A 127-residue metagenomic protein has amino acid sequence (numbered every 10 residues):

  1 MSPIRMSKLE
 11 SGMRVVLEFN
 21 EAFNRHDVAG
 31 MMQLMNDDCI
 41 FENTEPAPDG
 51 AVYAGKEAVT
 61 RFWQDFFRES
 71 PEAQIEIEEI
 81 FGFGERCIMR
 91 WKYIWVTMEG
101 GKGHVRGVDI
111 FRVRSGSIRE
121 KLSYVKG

Functional and structural regions predicted by a protein language model:
M1-D38: Short, low-complexity N-terminal intrinsically disordered segments enriched in polar/charged residues
S2-S11, D27, E42, E57-G127: A beta-strand edge to alpha-helix "cap/lid" segment located at domain peripheries
R14-F23, P46-D49, D65-F67: Short, mixed-charge, low-aromatic patches
I40-Y53: A short gly/proline-enriched turn/hairpin at secondary-structure junctions
